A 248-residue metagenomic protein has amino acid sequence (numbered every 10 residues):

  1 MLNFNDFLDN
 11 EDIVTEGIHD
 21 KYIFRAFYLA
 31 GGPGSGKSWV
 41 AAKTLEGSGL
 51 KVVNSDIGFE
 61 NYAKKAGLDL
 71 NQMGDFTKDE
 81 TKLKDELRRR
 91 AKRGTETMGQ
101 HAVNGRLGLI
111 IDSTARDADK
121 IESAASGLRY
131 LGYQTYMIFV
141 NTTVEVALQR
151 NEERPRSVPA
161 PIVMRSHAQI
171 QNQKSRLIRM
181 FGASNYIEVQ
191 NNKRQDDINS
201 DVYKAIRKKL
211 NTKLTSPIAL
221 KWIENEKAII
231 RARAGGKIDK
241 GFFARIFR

Functional and structural regions predicted by a protein language model:
L2-G17: Proteolytic processing junctions in secreted/extracellular precursors, especially proprotein convertase/trypsin-like
G17-F24, H101-V103: Phosphate-binding P-loop
A26-Y28: Short hydrophobic/aromatic beta-strand immediately N-terminal to the Walker A/P-loop
G32-P33: The conserved Walker
G36: Conserved glycine(s) of the Walker
W39-G105, D119: Conserved substrate/cofactor phosphate-moiety recognition/catalytic segment in nucleotide-dependent phosphotransferases
D112, R116, R129-R150: Conserved phosphate-donor/acceptor-positioning beta-strand/loop module used by diverse small-molecule
V144-R248: Conserved GTP-binding G-domain of TRAFAC-class P-loop NTPases and closely related GTPase folds
